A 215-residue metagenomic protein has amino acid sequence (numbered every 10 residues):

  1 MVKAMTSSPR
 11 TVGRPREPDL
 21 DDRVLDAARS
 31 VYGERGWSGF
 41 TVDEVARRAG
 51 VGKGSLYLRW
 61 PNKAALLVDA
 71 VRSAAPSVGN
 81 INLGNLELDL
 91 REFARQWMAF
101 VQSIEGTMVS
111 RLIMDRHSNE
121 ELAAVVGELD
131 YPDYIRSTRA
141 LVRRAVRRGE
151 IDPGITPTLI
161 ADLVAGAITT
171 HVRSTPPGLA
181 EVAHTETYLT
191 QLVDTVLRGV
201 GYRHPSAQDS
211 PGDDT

Functional and structural regions predicted by a protein language model:
M1-R48, A65, S77: Basic, helix-initiating cap at the start of DNA-binding domains
D21, V42, A64, L83 (+9 more regions): Short, structured helix-loop boundary elements
G50-W60: Short hydrophobic/aromatic patch on the recognition helix
K63, A70, W97, V101-E105 (+3 more regions): Hydrophobic/aromatic residues within well-ordered alpha-helical segments
A65, A70-V71, V101-E128: Amphipathic alpha-helical segments used for helix-helix packing
V71-S77: Short, basic, alpha-helical segments at the C-terminal edge of helix-turn-helix-like DNA-binding modules
V78-S110, I160-A161: Hydrophobic alpha-helical connector segments
A124, P132, V146-T195, V200-T215: Hydrophobic/aromatic-rich alpha-helical bundle segments in the mid-to-C-terminal region
